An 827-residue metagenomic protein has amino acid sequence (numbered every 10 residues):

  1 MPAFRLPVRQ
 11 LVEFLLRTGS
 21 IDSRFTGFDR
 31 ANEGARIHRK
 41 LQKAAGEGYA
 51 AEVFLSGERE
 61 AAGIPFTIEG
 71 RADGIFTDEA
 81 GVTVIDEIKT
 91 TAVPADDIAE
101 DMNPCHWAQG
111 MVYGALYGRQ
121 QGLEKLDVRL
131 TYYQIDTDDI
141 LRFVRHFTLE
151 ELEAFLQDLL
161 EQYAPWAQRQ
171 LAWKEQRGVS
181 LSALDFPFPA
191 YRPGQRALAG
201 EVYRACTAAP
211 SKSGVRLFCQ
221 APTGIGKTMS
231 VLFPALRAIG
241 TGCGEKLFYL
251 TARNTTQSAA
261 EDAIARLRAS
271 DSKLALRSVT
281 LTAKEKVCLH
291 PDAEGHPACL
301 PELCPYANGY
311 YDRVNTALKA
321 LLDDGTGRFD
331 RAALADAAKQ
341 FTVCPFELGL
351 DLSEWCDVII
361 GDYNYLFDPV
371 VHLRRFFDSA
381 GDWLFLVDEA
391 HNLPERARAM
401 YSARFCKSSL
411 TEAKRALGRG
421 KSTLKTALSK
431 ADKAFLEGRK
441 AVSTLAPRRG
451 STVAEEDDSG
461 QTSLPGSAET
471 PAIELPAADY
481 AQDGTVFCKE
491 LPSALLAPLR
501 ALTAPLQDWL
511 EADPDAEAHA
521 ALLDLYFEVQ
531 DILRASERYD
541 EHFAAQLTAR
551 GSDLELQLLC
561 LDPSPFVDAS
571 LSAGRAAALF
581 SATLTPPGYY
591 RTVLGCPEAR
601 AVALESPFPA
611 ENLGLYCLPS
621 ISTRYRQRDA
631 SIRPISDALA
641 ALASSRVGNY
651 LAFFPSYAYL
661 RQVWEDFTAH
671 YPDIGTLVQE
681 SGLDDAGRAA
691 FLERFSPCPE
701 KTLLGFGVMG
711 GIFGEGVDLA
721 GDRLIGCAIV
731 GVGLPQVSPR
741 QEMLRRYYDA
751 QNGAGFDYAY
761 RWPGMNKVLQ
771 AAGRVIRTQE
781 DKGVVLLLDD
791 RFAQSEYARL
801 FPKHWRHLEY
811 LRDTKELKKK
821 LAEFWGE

Functional and structural regions predicted by a protein language model:
M1-D78, A108: Metal-dependent nuclease catalytic cores that hydrolyze phosphodiester bonds in DNA/RNA, characterized by
G57-A154: Mg2+/Mn2+-dependent nuclease catalytic core
W173-Q220: Conserved pre-motif I regulatory segment
G178, D185, C243-I359, F367 (+5 more regions): A substrate-engagement module of RecA-like helicase motors
V231, R237, S258, K339-V358 (+3 more regions): Signature of the SF2 helicase/ATPase Hel1-core->accessory helical subdomain module
L334-I359, P369-F376, P505-S622, A630-I632 (+3 more regions): A contiguous, basic/glycine-rich beta-loop/short-helix subdomain that forms a polymer-engagement track
P619-A630, S681-F792: Conserved RecA-like P-loop NTPase helicase motor core
P655-E680: Conserved helicase motor "Helicase C" RecA-like lobe of SF1/SF2 P-loop NTPases
